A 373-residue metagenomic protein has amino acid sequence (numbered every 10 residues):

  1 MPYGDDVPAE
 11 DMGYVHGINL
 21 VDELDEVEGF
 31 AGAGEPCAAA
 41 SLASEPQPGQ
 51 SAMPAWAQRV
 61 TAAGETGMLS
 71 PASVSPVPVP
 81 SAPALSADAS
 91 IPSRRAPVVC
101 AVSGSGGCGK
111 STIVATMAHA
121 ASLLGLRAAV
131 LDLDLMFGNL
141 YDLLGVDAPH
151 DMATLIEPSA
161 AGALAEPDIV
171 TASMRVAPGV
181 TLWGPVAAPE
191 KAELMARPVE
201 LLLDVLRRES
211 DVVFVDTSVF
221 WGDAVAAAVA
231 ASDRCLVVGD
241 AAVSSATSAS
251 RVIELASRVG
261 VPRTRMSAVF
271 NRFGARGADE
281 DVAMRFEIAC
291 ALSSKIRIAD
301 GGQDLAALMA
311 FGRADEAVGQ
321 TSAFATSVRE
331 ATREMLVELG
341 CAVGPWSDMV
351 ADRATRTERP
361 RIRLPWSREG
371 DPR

Functional and structural regions predicted by a protein language model:
M1-V99, A160-A163, L255-R258, T264-M266 (+1 more regions): Acidic-aromatic/histidine active-site loop/patch
S93-L144, L206: Walker A/P-loop phosphate-binding motif and the immediately C-terminal alpha-helix
A121-T181: Phosphate-binding loop that captures ATP/GTP phosphates
S122, A256-T264, E287-L292: Arginine/glycine-rich "motif VI" loop of SF2 helicases in the C-terminal RecA-like domain
A161-F220: Cytosolic-facing regulatory segments adjacent to core modules
V212, R234, L292-I296: Well-ordered beta-strand positions
G222-A242: Inter-motif core of Ras-like GTPase G domains
R272-G274, F286-E316: Beta-strand-loop-alpha "switch" segments that mediate conformational coupling across diverse proteins
